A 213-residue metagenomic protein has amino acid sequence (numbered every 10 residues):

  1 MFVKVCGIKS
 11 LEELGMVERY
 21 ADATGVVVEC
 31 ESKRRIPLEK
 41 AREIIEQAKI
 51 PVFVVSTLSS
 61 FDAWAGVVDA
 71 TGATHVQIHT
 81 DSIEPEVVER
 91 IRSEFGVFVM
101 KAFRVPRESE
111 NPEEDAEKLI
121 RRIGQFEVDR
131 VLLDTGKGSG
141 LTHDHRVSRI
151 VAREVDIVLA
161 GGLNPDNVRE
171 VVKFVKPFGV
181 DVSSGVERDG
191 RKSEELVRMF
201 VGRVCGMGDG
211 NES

Functional and structural regions predicted by a protein language model:
M1-K4: Extreme N-terminal starter segment of soluble prokaryotic enzymes
G7-S10, N164: Helix N-cap/beta->alpha junction signal
M16-D22: A short, Lys/Arg-enriched amphipathic alpha-helix followed by its capping loop at the start of a domain
V17, V76, V131, D144 (+3 more regions): Conserved, mostly hydrophobic/aromatic
Y20, G72, E127, V175-K176: Short loop/turn motifs at secondary-structure junctions
D22-K33, I78-I83, G136-G138, T142 (+1 more regions): Glycine-rich phosphate-binding active-site loops on the catalytic face of alpha/beta enzymes
V28-S32, K40, I45-A160, N164-N167: Conserved anion-binding
E39-A48, V88-I91, S183-S213: C-terminal helical cap(s) of enzyme catalytic domains, especially alpha/beta-barrels
